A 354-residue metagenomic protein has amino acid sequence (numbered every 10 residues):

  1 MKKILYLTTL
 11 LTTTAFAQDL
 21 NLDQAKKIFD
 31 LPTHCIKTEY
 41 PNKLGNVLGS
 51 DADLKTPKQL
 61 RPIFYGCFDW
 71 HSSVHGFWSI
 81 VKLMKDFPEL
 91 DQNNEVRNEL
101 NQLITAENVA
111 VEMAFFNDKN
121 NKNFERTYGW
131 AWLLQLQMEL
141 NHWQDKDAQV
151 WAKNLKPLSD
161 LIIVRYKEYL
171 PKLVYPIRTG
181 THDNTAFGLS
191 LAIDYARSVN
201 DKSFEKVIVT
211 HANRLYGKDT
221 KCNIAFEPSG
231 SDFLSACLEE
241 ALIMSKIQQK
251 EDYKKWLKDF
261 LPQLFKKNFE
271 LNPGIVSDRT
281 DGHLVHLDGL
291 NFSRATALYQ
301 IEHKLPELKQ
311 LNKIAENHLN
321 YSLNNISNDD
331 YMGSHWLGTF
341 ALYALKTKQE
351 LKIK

Functional and structural regions predicted by a protein language model:
I4-T13: Sec-dependent N-terminal signal peptides
Q18-Y65, D330: Low-complexity, Ser/Thr/Pro/Gly-enriched N-terminal "stalk/linker" regions
L20, V74-L90, A131-D147, G188-N200 (+3 more regions): Well-ordered alpha-helical scaffold segments within catalytic/enzyme domains
L20-N21, P57-V74, A114-A131, K172-T185 (+4 more regions): Solvent-exposed loop and edge beta-strand segments that line ligand/cofactor-binding and catalytic clefts
I28-P41, E95-A114, N154-Y175, S203-I224 (+2 more regions): Long, well-ordered core segments of solenoidal/helical folds
V74, L83-A196: Extended ligand-binding groove/face enriched in aromatic
T280-I326: C-terminal hydrophobic structural anchor segments that stabilize assembly/packing rather than catalytic chemistry
K309-K354: Short hairpin/turn module used for nucleic-acid contact or packing/dimerization
